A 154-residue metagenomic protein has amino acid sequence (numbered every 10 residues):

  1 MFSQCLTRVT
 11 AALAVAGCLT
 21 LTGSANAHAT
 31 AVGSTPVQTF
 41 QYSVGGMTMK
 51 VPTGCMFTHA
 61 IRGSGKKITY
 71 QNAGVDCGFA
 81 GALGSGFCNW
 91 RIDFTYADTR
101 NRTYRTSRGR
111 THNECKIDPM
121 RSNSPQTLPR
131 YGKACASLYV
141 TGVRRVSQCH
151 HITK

Functional and structural regions predicted by a protein language model:
M1-A29: Secretory targeting and sorting signals
S24, I61, L83, F94 (+3 more regions): Secreted/processed peptides and extracellular or luminal domains of membrane proteins
T30-R100: Short, surface-exposed binding/anchoring microloops in extracellular/periplasmic proteins
S34-P36, T106, R144-C149: Extracellular and select intracellular beta-sandwich modules with Ser/Thr-enriched, small-residue motifs on
R100-I117, H151-I152: Solvent-exposed serine/threonine-rich low-complexity stretches and specific carbohydrate-binding patches
G109-K133: Short, solvent-exposed, Trp/other aromatic-anchored flexible loops in extracytoplasmic proteins
P125-P129, K133-T153: Short, exposed beta-strand-loop hairpins at the edges of beta-sheets in extracellular/periplasmic proteins
